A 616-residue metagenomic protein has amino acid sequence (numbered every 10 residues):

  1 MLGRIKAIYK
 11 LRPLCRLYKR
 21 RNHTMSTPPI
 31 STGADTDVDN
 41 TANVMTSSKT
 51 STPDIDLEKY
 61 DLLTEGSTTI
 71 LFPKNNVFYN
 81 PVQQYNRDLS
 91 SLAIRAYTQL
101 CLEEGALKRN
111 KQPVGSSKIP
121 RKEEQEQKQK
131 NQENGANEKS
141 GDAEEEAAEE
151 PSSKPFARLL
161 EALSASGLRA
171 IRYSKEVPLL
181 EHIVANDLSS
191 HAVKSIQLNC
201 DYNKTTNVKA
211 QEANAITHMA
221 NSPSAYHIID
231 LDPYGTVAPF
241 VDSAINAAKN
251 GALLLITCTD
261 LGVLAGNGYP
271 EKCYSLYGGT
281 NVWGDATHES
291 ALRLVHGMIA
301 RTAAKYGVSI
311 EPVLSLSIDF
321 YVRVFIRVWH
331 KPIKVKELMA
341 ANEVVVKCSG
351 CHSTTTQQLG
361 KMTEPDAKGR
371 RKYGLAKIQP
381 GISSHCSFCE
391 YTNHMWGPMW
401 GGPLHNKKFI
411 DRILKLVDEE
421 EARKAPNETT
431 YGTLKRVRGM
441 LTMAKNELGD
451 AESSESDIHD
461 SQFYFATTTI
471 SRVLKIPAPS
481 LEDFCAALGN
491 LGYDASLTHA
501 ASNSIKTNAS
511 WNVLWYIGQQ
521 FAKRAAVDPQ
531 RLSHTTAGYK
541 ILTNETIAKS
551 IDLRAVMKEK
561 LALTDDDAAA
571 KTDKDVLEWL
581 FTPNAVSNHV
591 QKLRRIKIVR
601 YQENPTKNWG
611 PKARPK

Functional and structural regions predicted by a protein language model:
L2-K6, K10-K616: SAM-dependent transferase fold signal centered on methyltransferase-like domains, encompassing both Class I
